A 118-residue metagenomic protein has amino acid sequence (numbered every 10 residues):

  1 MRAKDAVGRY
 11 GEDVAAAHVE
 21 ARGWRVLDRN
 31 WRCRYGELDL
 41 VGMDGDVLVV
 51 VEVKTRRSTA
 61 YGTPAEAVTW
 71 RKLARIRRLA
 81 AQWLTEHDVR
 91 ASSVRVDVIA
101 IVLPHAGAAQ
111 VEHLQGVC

Functional and structural regions predicted by a protein language model:
M1-R29: Acidic-basic catalytic patches of nuclease active cores, encompassing PD-(D/E)XK and other metal-cofactor nuclease
V19, L38-P64, V68, I76: Conserved catalytic cores of phosphodiester-cleaving nucleases, focusing on short active-site segments
R25, L48, S93: Hydrophobic "anchor" residues on beta-strands that sit immediately upstream of conserved functional sites
N30, D39-V41, K54-R56, I99-V102 (+1 more regions): Anionic group-transfer/hydrolysis microenvironments
R34-G36: Short acidic/glycine-enriched loop/turn segments that link adjacent beta-strands
A60-S92: Mid-chain, well-packed structural core segment of small domains
E86-C118: Domain-level recognition of nuclease-like catalytic cores that cleave nucleotide substrates
